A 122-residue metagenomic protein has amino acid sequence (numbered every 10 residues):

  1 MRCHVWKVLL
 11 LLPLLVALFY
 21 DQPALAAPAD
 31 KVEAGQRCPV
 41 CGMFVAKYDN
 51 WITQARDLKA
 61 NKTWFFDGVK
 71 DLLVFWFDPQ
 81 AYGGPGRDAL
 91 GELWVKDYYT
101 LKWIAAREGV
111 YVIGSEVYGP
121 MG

Functional and structural regions predicted by a protein language model:
M1-H4: N-terminal secretory signal peptides that target proteins for export/translocation
K7-V8, L25, L101: A generic signature of intrinsically disordered, low-complexity regions enriched in glycine/proline and charged/polar
V8-L18: Bacterial N-terminal signal peptides
L12-P13, K59, I104: Short linear sequence motifs
Y20-A26: Sec/Tat signal peptide C-region and signal peptidase I cleavage site
A26-P85: N-terminal secretory signal peptides
P85-G122: Thiol/selenol-based redox catalytic cores and closely related redox-interacting motifs
